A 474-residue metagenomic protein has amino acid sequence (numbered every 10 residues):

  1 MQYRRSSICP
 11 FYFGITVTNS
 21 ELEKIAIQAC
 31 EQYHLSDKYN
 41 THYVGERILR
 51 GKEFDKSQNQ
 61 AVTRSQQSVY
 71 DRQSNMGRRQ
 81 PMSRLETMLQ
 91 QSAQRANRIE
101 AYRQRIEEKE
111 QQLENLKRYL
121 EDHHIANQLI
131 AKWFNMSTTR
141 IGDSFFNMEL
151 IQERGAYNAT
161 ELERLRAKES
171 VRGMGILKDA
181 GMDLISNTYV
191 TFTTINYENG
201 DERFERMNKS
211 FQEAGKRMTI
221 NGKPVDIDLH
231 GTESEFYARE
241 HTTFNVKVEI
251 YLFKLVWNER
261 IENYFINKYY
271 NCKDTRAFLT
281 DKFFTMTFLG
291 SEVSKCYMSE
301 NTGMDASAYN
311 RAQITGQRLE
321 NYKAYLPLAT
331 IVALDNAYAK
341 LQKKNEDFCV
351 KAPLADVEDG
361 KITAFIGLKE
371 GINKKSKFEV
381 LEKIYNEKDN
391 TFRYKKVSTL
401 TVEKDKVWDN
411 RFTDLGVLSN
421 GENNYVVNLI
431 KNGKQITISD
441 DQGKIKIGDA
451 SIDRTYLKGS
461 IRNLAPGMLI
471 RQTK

Functional and structural regions predicted by a protein language model:
M1-K474: Surface-exposed, polar/charged interaction patches used for macromolecular assembly or partner binding
